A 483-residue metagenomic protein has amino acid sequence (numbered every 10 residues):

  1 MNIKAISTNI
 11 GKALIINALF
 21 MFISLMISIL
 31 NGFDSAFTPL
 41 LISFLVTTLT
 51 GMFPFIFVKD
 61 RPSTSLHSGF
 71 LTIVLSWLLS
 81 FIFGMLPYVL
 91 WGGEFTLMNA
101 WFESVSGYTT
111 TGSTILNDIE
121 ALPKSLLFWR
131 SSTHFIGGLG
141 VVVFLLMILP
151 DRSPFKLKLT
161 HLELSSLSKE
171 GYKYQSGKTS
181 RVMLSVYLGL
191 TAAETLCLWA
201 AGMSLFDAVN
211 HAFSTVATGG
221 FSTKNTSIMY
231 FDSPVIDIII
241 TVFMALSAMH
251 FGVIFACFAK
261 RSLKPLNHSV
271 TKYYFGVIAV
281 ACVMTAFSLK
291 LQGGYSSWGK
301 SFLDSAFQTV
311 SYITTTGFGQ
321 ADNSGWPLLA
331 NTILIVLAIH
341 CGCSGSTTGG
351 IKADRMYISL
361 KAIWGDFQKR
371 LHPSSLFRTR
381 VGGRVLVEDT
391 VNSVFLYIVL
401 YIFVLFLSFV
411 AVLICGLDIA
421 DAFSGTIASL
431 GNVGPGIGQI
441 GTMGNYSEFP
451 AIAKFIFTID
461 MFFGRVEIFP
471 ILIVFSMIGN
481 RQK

Functional and structural regions predicted by a protein language model:
M1-K483: Membrane-proximal intracellular helices of multi-pass ion channels
